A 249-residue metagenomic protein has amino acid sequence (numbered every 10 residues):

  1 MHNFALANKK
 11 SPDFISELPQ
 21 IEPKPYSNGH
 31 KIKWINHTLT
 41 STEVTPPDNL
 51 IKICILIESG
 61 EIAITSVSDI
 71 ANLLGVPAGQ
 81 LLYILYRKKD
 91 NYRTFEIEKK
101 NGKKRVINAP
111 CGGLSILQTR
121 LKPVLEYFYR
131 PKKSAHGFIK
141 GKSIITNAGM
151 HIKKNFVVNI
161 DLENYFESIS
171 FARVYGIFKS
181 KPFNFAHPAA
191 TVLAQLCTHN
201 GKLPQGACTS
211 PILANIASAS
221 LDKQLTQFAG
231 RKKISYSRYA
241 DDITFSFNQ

Functional and structural regions predicted by a protein language model:
M1-L82, K88-D90: Non-catalytic, polymerase-adjacent accessory regions of viral genome-replication enzymes
I62-T65, V76, Q80, Y92 (+3 more regions): Generic alpha-helix structural propensity
I64-G79, V124-L125, Y129, E163 (+2 more regions): N-terminal low-complexity, intrinsically disordered segments
L81-K100, H187-A194: Reverse-transcriptase-like RNA-dependent polymerase core
F95-Q118, G137-I139, Q195-A214: Short, conserved non-catalytic motifs in the polymerase core
L114-N159, N164-F166: Active-site-proximal segment of RNA-dependent polymerases
M150-A240, T244-Q249: Conserved polymerase palm-domain catalytic core
